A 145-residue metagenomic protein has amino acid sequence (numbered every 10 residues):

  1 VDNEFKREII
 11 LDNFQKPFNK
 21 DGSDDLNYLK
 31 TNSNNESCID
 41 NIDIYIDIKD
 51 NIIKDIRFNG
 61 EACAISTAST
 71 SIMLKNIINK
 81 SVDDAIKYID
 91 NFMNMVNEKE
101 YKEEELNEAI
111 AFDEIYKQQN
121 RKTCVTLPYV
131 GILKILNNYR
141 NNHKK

Functional and structural regions predicted by a protein language model:
V1-G22, D83-K145: C-terminal binding/interaction regions
K16, K20-G60: Structured beta-strand/loop patches that form or line metal/cofactor-binding pockets in enzymes
N32-S33, D55-A62, A111-R121: A short glycine/serine-rich beta->alpha loop
A62-S69: Short, thiol/selenol-centered motifs that function as redox-active sites or metal-ligating centers
A64, K80-D83: A generic structural signal for alpha-helix starts
S69-S81: Alpha-helical support elements that line or immediately flank enzyme active sites and cofactor-binding pockets
